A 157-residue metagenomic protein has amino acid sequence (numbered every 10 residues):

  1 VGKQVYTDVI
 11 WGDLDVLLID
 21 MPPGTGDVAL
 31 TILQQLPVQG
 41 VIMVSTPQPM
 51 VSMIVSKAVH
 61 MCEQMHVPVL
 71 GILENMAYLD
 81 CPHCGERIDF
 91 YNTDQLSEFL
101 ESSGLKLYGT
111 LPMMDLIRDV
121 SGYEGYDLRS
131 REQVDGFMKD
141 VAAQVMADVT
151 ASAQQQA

Functional and structural regions predicted by a protein language model:
G2-T31: Switch II (G3) loop of P-loop NTPases
D8-G12, Q34-P37, Q64-M65: Conserved catalytic network of the ASCE P-loop NTPase/AAA+ motor domain
W11-D15, V38-V41, D80: Short, surface-exposed connector motifs at secondary-structure boundaries
P23-T25, Q48-V51, A77-L79: Short, catalytically relevant binding-site loops at active-site mouths
V28-Q35, P68-V69: A glycine-rich, aromatic-flanked flexible loop/lid motif
L30-L33, V55-S56, C84-G85: Short amphipathic alpha-helical segments
V38-P49, M53-E74: Helical hairpin unit composed of two closely spaced alpha helices linked by a short loop
M61-A157: C-terminal lobe/tail of nucleotide-utilizing enzymes
